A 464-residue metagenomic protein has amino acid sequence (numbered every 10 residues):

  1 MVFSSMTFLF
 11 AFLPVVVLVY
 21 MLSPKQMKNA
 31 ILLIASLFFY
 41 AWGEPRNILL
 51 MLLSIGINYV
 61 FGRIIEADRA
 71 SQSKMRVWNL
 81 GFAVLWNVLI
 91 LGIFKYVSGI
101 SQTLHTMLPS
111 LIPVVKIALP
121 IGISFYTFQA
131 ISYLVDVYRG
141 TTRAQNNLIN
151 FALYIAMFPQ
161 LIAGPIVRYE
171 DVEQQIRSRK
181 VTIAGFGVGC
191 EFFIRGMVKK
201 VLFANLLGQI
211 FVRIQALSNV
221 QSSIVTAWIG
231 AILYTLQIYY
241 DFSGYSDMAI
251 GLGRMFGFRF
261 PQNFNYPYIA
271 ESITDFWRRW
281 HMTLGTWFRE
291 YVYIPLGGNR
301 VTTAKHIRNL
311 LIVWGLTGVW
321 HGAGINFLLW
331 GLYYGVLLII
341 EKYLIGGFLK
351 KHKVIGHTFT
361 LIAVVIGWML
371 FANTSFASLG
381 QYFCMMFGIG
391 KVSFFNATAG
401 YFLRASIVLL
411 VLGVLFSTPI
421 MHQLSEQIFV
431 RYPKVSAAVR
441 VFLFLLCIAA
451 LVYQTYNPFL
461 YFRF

Functional and structural regions predicted by a protein language model:
M1-R463: Membrane-embedded transmembrane alpha-helical bundles that form the catalytic cores of multi-pass lipid-modifying
